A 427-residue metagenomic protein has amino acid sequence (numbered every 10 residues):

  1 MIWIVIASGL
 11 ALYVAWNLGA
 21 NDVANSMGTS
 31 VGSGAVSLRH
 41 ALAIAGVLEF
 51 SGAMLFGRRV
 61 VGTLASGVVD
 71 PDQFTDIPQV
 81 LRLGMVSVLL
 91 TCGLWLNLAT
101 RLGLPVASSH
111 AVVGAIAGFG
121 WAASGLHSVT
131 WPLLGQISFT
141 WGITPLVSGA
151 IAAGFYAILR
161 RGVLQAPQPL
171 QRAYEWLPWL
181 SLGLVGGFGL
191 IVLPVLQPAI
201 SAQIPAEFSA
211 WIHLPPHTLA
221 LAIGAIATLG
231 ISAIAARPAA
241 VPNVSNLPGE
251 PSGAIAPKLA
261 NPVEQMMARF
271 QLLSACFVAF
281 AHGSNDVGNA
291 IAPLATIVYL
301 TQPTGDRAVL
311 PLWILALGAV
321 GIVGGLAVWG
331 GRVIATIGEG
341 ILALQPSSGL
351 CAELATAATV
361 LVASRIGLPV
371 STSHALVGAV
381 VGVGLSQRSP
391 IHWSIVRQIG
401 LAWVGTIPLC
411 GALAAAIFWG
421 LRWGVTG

Functional and structural regions predicted by a protein language model:
M1-G427: Alpha-helical transmembrane segments and immediately membrane-proximal extracytoplasmic
